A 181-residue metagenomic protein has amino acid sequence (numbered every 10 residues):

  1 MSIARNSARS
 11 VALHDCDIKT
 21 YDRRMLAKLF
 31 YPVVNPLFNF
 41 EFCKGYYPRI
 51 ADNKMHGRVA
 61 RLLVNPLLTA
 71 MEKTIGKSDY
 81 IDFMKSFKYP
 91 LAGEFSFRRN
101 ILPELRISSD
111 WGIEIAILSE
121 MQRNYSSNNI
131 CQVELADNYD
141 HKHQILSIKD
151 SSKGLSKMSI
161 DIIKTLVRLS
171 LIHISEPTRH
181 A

Functional and structural regions predicted by a protein language model:
M1-S10: Active-site nucleotide-sugar/metal-binding loop of Leloir-type enzymes
D22-Y46: Conserved donor-nucleotide/metal-binding helix-loop-beta segment in metal-dependent transferases, i.e., the alpha-helix
E41-R58: Short beta-strand-to-loop element that shapes/binds the nucleotide-sugar donor at the catalytic cleft/hinge
R61-A70, K149-L171: Catalytic core of nucleotide-sugar-dependent glycosyltransferases
A70-W111, N124: Aromatic-glycine-rich donor-binding/catalytic loop that engages nucleotide-sugar donors across glycosyltransferases
S109, S119-A136: Catalytic donor-sugar/metal-binding loop of nucleotide-sugar-dependent glycosyltransferases
C131-S152: Active-site donor/metal-binding and catalytic loop motifs of nucleotide-sugar-dependent glycosylation enzymes
I172-H180: Residue-level detector of conserved catalytic or cofactor/ligand-binding positions in enzyme active sites
